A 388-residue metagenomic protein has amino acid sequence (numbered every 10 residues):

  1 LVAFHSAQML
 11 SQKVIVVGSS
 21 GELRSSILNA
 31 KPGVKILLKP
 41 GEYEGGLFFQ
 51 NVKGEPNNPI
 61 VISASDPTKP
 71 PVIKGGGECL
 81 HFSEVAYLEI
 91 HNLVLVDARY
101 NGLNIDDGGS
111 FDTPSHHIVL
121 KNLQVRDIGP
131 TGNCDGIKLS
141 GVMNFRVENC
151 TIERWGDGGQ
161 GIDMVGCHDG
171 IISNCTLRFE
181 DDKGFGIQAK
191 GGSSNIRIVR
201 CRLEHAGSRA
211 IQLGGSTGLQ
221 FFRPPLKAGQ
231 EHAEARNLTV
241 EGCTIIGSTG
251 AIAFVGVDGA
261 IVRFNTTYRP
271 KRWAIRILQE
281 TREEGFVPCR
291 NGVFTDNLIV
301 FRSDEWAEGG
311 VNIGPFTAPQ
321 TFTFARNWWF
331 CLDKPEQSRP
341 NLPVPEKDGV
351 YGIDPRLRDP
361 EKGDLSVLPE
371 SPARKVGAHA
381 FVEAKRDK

Functional and structural regions predicted by a protein language model:
L1-A3: Bacterial N-terminal signal peptides
Q12-F49, S371-K375: Acidic Gly/Asp/Thr-rich repetitive segments characteristic of extracellular carbohydrate-active and adhesion proteins
V14-G18, L37-P40, G45-G46, K53-G102 (+2 more regions): Right-handed parallel beta-helix/beta-spiral solenoid domain characteristic of secreted/periplasmic
S25-N29, K74-H81, D364-V376: Short, polar loop/linker segments at the starts of domains and inter-domain junctions
L28, G46-N51, G77-E84, N101-T113 (+8 more regions): Glycine-rich beta-solenoid repeat tracts in large extracellular/virion proteins
P40, P59, D66-T68, A86-D97 (+10 more regions): Right-handed parallel beta-helix
V287-N291, T295, F301-K388: Acidic, glycine- and Ser/Thr-rich low-complexity intrinsically disordered tracts in extracellular/secreted proteins
